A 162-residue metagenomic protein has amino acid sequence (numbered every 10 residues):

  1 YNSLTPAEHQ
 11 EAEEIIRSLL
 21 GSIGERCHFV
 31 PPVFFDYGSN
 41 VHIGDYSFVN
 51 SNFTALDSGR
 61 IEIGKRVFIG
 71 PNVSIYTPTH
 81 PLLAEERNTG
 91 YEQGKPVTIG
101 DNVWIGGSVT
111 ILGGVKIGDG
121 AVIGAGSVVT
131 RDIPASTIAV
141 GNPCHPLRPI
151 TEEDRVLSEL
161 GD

Functional and structural regions predicted by a protein language model:
Y1-G44: Extended, small-residue-rich solenoid/repeat segments and analogous flexible loops that form exposed scaffolds
P6, V33-I43, F48-K116, N142-C144 (+1 more regions): Flexible, glycine/small-residue-enriched loop-and-beta-strand segment within the central core of proteins
V73, H80, S127-V128, P134: Flexible glycine-rich beta->alpha loop in the catalytic core of nucleotide-sugar glycosyltransferases
K116, T130-R131: Active-site/ligand-binding-proximal alpha/beta "capping" segment
P134-A135, V140-P143: Acidic, glycine-centered active-site loop in nucleotide-sugar glycosyltransferases
